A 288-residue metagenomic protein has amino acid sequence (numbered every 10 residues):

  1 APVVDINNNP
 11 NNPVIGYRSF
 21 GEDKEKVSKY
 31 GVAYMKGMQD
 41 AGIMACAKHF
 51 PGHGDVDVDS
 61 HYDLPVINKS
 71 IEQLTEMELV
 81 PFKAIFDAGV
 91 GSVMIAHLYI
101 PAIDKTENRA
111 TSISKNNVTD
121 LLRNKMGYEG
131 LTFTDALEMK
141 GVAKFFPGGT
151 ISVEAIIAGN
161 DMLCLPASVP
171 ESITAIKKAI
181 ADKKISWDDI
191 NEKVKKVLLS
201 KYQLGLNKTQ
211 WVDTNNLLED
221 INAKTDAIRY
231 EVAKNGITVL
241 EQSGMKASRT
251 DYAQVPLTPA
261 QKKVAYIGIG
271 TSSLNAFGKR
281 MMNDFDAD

Functional and structural regions predicted by a protein language model:
A1: Catalytic domains of carbohydrate-active enzymes, especially glycoside hydrolases
V4-V14: Short, conserved phosphate-binding/catalytic loop or strand-edge motifs used in phosphoryl-/nucleotidyl-transfer
I6, H53, D57, S200 (+1 more regions): A short secondary-structure junction motif
V14, A45-A47, R229, Q261: Exposed boundary/loop context
Y17: Aspartate-rich (DDxxD/NDxxD/DxxxD) Mg2+/diphosphate-binding motifs and their adjoining helix-loop segments
F20, T111, N222-T225: Alpha-helix initiation/capping motif
E22-D189, K196: Second-shell residues forming the walls of enzyme active-site clefts
N124, F146-D288: Preference for extracellular/luminal or secreted protein segments
